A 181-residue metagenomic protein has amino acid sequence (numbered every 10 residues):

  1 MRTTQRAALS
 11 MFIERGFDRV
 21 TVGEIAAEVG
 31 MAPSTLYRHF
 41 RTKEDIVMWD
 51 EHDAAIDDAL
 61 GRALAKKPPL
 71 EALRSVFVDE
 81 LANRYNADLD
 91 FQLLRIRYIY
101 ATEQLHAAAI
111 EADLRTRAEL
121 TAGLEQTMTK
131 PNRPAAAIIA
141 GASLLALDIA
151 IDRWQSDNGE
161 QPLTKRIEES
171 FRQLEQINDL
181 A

Functional and structural regions predicted by a protein language model:
M1-G23: Short, amphipathic alpha-helix enriched in basic
E14-F17, G30-M31, Y37-W49: HTH DNA-binding helix-turn interface
V22, E51-D58: Short, basic, alpha-helical segments at the C-terminal edge of helix-turn-helix-like DNA-binding modules
E24-A27, L36: Append "Primarily bacterial transcriptional regulators
D57-L94: Hydrophobic alpha-helical connector segments
F91, I99, R133-R153, R166-L174: Hydrophobic alpha-helical segments that form the core of small-molecule binding pockets and/or dimer interfaces
L114-I139: Hydrophobic alpha-helical bundle segments that form small-molecule/ligand-binding pockets
A122, Q126, S156-A181: C-terminal peripheral helix-coil segments that are non-catalytic and often amphipathic
